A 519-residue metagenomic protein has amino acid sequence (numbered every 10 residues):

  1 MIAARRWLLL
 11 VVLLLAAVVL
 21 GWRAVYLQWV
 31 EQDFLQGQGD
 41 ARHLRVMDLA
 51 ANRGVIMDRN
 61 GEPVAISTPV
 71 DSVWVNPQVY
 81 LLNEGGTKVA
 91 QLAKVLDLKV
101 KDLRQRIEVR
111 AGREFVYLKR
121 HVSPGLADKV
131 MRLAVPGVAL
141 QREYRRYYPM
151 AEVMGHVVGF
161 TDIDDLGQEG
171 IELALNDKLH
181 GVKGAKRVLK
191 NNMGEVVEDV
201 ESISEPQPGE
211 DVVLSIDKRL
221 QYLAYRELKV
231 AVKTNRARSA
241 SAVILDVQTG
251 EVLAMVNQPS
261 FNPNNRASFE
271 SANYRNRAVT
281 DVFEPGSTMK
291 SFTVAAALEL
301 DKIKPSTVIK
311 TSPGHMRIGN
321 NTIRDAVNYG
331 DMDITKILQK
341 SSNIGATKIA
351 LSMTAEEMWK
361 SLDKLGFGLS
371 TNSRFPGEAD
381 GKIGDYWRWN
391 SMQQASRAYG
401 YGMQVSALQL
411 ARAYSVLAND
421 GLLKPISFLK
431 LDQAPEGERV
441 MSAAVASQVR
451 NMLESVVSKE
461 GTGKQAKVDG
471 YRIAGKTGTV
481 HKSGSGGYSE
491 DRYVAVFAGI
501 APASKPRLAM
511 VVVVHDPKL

Functional and structural regions predicted by a protein language model:
M1-R266, E356-G366, H515: Periplasmic/cell-envelope proteins involved in peptidoglycan metabolism and beta-lactam response
A65, K190-V200, A242, D246-S287 (+1 more regions): Beta-lactam-recognizing serine transpeptidase/beta-lactamase-like catalytic domain environment
